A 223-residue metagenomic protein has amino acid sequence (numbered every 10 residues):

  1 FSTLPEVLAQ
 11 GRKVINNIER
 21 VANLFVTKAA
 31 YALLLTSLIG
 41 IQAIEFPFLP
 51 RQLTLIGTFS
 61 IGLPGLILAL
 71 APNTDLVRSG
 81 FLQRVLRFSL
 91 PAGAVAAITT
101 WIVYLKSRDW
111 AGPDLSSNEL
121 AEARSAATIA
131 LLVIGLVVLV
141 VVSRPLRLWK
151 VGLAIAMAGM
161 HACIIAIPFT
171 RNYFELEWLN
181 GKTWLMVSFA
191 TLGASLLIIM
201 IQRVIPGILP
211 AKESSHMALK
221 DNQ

Functional and structural regions predicted by a protein language model:
F1-W149, A162-A166: Membrane-embedded transport module
V103, R108-Q223: C-terminal transmembrane module of polytopic membrane proteins
